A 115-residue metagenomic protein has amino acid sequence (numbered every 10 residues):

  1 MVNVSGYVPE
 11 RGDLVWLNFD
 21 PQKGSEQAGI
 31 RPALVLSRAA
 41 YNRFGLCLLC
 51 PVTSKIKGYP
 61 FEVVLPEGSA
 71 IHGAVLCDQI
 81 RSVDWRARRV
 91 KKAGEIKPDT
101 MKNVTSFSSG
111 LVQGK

Functional and structural regions predicted by a protein language model:
M1-K115: Conserved functional hotspots at enzyme active or ligand-binding sites that engage polyanionic ligands
